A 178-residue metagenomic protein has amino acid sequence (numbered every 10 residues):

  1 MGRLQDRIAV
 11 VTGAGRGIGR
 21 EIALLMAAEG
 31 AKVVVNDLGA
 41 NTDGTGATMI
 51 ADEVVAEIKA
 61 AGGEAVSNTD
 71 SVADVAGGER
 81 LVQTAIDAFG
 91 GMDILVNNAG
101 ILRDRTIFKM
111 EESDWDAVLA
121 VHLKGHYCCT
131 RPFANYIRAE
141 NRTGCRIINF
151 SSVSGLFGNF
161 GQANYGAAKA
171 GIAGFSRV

Functional and structural regions predicted by a protein language model:
G2-V34: Canonical Rossmann dinucleotide-binding motif of NAD(H)/NADP(H)-dependent dehydrogenases/reductases, specifically
Q5, A61-E64, G77, T84-L95 (+2 more regions): A glycine-rich helix->loop->beta "capping" turn within Rossmann-like NAD(P)(H)-dependent oxidoreductase domains
T48, T69-R80, E112: The beta1-alpha1 cofactor-binding region of Rossmann-like NAD(H)/NADP(H)-dependent oxidoreductases
I58, T106-I107, E111-L119: Substrate-binding pocket helix/loop in short-chain dehydrogenase/reductase
R105-F108, F157-A163: Active-site loop immediately N-terminal to the catalytic Tyr-X3-Lys motif of short-chain dehydrogenase/reductase
T130, A168, S176: Active-site helix of classical SDR
S152: Residue(s) in the substrate-gating loop at a strand-loop-helix junction that position the organic substrate next
